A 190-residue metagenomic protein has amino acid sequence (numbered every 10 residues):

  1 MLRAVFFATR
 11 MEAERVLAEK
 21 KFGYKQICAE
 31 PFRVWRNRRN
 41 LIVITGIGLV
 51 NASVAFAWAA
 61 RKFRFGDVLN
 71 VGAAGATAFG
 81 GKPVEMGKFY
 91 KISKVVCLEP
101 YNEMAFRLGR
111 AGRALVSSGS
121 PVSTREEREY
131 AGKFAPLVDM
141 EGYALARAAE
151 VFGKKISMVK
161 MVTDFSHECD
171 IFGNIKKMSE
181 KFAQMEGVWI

Functional and structural regions predicted by a protein language model:
M1-A4, N40: Extreme N-terminal starter segment of soluble prokaryotic enzymes
A4, A8, F32-V34: Ordered hydrophobic segments in well-structured contexts
F6-V16: Gly/serine-rich nucleotide phosphate-binding loop at the start of the catalytic core of nucleotide/ADP-ribose-handling
K20-F22, A59: Short, solvent-exposed amphipathic alpha-helical segments in soluble enzyme and RNA/protein-processing domains
I27-I190: Glycine-rich phosphate- or other oxyanion-binding loops that anchor nucleotides, phosphorylated ligands
